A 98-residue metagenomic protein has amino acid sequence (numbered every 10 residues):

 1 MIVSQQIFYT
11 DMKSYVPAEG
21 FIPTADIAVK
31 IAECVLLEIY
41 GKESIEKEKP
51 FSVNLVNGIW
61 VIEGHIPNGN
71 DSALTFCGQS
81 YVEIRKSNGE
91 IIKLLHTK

Functional and structural regions predicted by a protein language model:
M1-P23: N-terminal low-complexity, Pro/Thr/Ser-rich intrinsically disordered segments that act as propeptides or flexible
S4-F8, L36-L37, N54: Charged, low-complexity, helix-prone segments enriched in Lys/Glu/Asp/Gln
Y9-T10, V16, G41, C77 (+2 more regions): Compositionally biased, intrinsically disordered low-complexity regions enriched in proline and serine
S14-Y15, L37-G41, V56, N68-S72: Intrinsically disordered, low-complexity segments enriched in polar/charged residues with Gly/Pro, especially when
Y15-P50: Short, non-transmembrane alpha-helical segments in secretory-pathway proteins
E48-T97: Exposed beta-strand-loop-beta-strand "reactive/processing" segments of non-cytosolic proteins
